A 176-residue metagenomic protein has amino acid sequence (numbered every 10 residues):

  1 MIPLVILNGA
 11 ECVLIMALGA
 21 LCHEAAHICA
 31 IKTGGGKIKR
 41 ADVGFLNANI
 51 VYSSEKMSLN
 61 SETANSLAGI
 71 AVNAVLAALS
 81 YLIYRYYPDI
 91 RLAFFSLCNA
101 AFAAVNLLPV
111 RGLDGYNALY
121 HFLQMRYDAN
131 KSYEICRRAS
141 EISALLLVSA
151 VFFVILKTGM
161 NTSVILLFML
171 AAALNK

Functional and structural regions predicted by a protein language model:
M1-K176: Hydrophobic transmembrane alpha-helices and their immediate loop junctions in multi-pass integral membrane proteins
